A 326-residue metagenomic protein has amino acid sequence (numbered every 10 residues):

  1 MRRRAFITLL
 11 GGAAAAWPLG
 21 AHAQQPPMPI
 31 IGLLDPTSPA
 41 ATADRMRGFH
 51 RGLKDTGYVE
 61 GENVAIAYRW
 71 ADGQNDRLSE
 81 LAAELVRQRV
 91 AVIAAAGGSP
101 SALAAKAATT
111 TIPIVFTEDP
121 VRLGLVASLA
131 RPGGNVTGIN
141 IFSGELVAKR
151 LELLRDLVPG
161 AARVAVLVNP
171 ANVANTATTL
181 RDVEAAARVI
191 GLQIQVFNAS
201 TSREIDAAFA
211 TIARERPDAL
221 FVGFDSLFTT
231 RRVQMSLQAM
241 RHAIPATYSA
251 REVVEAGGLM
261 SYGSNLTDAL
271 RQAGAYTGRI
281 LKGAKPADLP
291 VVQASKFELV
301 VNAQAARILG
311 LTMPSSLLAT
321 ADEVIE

Functional and structural regions predicted by a protein language model:
M1-E326: Short hydrophobic alpha-helices and adjacent helix-cap/hinge residues
